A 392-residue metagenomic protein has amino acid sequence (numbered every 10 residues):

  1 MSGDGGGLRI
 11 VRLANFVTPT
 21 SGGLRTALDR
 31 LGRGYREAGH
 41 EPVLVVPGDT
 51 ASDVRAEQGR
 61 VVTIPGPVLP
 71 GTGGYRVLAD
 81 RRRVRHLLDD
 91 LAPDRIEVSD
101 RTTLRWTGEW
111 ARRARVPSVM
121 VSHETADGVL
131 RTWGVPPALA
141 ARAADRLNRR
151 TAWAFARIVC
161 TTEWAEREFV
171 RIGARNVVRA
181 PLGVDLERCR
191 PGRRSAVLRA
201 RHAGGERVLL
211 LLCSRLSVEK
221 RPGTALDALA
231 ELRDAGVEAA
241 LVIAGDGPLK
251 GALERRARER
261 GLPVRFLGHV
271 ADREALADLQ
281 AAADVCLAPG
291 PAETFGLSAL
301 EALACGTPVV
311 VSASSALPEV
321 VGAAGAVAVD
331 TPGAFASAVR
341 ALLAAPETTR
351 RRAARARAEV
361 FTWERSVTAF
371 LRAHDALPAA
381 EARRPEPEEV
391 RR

Functional and structural regions predicted by a protein language model:
V11, A203-A230: Conserved donor-binding/catalytic core segment of Leloir-type glycosyltransferases
V46, V62-P65, A141, D145-R194 (+1 more regions): Donor nucleotide-sugar binding/catalytic pocket of nucleotide-sugar-dependent glycosyltransferases
A79, P117, G128-R150: Nucleotide-sugar donor phosphate/pyrophosphate-binding loop at the beta->alpha transition of glycosyltransferases
A152, H269, A277-A283: Short alpha-helical donor nucleotide-sugar binding micro-motif in glycosyltransferases
G251-V270: Nucleotide-activated donor-binding/catalytic signature segment of Leloir-type glycosyltransferases, i.e., the conserved
P291: Aromatic "clamp/platform" in nucleotide-sugar-dependent glycosyltransferases that forms part of the donor/acceptor
P308-V311: Short hydrophobic beta-strand element within catalytic cores of glycosyltransferases and related nucleotide-activated
A323-G333, R340-P346: Conserved acidic donor-binding segment of nucleotide-sugar-dependent glycosyltransferases
